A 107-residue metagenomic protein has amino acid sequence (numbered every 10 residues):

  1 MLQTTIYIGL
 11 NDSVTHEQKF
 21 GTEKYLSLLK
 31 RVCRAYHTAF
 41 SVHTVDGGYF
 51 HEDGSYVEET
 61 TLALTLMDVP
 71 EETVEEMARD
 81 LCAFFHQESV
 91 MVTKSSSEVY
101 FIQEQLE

Functional and structural regions predicted by a protein language model:
M1-E107: Positively charged, small/polar-rich N-terminal and surface patches that mediate targeting and assembly and bind
